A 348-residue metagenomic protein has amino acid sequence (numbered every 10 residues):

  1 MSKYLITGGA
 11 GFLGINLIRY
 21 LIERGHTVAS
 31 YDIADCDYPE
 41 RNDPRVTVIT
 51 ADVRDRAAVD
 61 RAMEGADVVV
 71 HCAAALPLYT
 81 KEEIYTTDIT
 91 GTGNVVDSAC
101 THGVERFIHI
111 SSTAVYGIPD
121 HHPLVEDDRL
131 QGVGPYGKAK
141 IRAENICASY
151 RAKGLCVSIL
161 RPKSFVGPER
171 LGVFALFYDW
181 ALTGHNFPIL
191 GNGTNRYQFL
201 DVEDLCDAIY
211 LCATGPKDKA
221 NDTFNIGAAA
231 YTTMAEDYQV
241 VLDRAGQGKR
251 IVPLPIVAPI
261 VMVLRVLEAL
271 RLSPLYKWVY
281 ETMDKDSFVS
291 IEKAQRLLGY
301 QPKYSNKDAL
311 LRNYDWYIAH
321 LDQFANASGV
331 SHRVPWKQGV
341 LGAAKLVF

Functional and structural regions predicted by a protein language model:
Y4-R24: N-terminal Rossmann NAD(P)H-binding glycine-rich loop of SDR-like oxidoreductase domains
T50-T87, S98, T113-I118: NAD(P)H-binding glycine-rich loop region in Rossmannoid oxidoreductase-like domains and their noncatalytic homologs
N94, R142, R170-L176, L190-A213 (+2 more regions): Substrate-positioning beta->alpha
N94-Y136, Y150, S158: Conserved Rossmann-fold NAD(P)-dependent oxidoreductase catalytic core, especially the SDR/UDP-sugar
E144-P168: Conserved beta-loop-beta element that borders a ligand/cofactor-binding pocket
G167, L190-N195, D222-Y231, L242-A245 (+4 more regions): Glycine-rich Rossmann NAD(P)(H)-binding loop
G215-L275, I291, L311-R312, F324-N326 (+1 more regions): Mid/C-terminal beta-alpha module of Rossmann-like enzyme folds, strongest in SDR-family dehydrogenases/epimerases
N306-F348: Amphipathic terminal alpha-helices
